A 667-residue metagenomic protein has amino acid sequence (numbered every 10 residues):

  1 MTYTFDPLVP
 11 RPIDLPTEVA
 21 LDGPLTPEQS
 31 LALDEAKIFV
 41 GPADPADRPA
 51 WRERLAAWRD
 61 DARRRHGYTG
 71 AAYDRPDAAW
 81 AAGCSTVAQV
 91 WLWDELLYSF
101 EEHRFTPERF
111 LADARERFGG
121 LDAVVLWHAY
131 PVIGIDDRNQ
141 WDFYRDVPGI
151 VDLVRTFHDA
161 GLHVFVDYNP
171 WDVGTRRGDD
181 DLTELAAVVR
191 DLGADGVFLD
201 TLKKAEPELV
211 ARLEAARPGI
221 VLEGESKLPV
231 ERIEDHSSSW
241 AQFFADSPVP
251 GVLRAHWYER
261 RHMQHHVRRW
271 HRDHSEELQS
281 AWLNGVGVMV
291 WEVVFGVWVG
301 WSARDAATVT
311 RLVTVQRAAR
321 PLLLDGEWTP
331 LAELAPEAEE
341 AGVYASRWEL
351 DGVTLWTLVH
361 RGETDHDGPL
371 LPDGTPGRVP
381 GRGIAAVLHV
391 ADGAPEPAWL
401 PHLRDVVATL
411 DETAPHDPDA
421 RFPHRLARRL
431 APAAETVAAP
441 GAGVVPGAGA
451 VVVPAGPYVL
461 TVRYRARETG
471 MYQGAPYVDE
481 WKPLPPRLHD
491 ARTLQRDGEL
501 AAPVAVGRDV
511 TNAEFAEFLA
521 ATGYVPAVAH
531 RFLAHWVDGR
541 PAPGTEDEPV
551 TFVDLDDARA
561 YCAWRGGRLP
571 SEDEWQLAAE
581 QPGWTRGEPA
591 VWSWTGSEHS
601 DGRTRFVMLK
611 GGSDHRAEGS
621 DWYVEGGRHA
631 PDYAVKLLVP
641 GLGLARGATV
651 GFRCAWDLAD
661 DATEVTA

Functional and structural regions predicted by a protein language model:
M1-V125, V379-G381, G393-V444, D660 (+1 more regions): Mature N-terminal, pre-catalytic/accessory segment of carbohydrate-active enzymes
D47-R48, R52, R217-G219, E223-P369: Active-site-proximal substrate-binding groove within the catalytic cores of carbohydrate-active enzymes
A88-L92, D122-L126, V164-V166, G196-L199 (+7 more regions): Structural recognition of the beta-strand scaffold that forms the well-ordered cores of secreted hydrolase catalytic
E108-E206, P526-P541: Aromatic-lined carbohydrate-binding/catalytic grooves of carbohydrate-active enzymes
G149, T156-G161, D172-W240, F244-Y258 (+2 more regions): Active-site neighborhood of glycoside hydrolase catalytic domains
V293-L331, G383-R429: Catalytic cores of secreted or luminal carbohydrate-active enzymes
P397-E574, E580, L637-A667: Extended beta-strand/loop cores of jelly-roll/beta-sandwich
D490-R496, G587-A667: Surface-exposed recognition segments
